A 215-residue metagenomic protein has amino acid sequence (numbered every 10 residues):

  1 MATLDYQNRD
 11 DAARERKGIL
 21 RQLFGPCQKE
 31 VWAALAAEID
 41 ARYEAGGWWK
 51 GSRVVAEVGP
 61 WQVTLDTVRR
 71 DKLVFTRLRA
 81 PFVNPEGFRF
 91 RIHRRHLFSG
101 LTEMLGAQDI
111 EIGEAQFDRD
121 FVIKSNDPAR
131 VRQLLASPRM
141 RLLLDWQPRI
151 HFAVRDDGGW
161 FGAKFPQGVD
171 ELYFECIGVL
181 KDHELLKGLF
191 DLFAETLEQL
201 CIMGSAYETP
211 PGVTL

Functional and structural regions predicted by a protein language model:
A2-R21, Q28-L215: Charged, low-complexity intrinsically disordered regions
